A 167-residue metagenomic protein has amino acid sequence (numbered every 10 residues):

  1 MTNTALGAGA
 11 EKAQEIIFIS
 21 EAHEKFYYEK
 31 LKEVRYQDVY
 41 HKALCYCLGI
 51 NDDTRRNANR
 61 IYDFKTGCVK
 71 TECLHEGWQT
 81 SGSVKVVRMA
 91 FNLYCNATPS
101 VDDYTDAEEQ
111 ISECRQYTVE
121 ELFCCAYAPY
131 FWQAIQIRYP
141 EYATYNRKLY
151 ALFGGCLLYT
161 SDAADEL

Functional and structural regions predicted by a protein language model:
M1-A22: Intrinsic N-terminal pre-sequences and regulatory tails
M1-N3, Y117, Y159: Intrinsically disordered/low-complexity terminal segments and short unstructured peptides
A5-G7, C47, F153: Intrinsically disordered, low-complexity segments enriched in small/polar residues
A10-K12, D52, L157-L158: Polar low-complexity intrinsically disordered regions enriched in Ser/Thr and small residues
F18-A22, E29-N146: Short helix/strand-capping turn motifs
R35, K148-G155: Domain-length accessory/inserted modules outside core catalytic folds
Y159-L167: Conserved small/polar residues in nucleotide/adenosyl-binding loops
